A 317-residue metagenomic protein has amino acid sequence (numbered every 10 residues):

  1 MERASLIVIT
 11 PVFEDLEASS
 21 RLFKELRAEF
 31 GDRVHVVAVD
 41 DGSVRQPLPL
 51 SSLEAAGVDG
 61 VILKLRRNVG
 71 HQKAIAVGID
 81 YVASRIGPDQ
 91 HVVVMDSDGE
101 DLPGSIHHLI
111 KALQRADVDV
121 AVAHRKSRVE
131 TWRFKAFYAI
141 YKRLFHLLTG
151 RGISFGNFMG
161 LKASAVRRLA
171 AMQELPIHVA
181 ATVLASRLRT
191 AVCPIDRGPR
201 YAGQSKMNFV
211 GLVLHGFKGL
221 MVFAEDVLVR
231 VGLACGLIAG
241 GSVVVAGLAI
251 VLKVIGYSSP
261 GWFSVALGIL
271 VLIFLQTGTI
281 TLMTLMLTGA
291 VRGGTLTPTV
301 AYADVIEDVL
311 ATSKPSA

Functional and structural regions predicted by a protein language model:
M1-E2, E17, A181, S186-A317: Hydrophobic helical membrane-anchoring modules
S5-I7, H35: Cell-envelope/extracellular polymer assembly enzymes that use nucleotide-activated donors
E14, D41-S43, V69: Conserved short acidic donor-positioning loop in nucleotide-sugar-dependent glycosyltransferases
E14-A28, Q46: Short, well-formed alpha-helical segments that are part of the catalytic scaffolds of diverse glycosyltransferases
R33-S43, L63-K64: Short beta-strand/loop segment that forms part of the nucleotide-sugar
D40-P49, G99-E100: A conserved acidic beta->alpha catalytic loop
S52-R85, Q90: Conserved donor nucleotide-binding strand/loop of the catalytic core
R66-R67, Q72-Y81, V94, E100-I177 (+3 more regions): Acceptor/aglycone-binding surface of glycosyltransferases and processive sugar-polymer synthases
